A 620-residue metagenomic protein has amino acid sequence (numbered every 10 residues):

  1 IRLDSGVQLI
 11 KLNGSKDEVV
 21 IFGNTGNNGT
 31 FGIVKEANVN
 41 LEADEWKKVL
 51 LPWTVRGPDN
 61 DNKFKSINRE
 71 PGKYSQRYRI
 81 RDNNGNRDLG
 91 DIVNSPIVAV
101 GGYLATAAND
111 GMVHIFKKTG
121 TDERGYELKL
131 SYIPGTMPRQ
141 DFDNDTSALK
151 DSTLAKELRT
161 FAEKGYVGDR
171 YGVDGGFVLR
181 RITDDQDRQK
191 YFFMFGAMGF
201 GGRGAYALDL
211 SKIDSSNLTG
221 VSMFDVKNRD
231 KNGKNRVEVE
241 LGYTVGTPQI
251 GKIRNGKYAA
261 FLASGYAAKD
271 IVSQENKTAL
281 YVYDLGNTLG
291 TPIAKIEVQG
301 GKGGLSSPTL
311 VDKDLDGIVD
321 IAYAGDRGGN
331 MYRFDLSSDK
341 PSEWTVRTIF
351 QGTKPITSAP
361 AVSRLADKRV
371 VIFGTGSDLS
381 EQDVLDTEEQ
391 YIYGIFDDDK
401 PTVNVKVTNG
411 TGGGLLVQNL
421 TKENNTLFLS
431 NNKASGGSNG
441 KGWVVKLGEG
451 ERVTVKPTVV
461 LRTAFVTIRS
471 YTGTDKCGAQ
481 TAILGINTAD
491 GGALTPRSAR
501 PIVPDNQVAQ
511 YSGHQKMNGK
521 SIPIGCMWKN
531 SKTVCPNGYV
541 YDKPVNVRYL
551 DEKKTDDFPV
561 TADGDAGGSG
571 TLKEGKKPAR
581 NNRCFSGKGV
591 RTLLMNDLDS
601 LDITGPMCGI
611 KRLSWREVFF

Functional and structural regions predicted by a protein language model:
I1-F620: A fold-level detector for beta-propeller and closely related beta-sheet-rich head/sensor domains
